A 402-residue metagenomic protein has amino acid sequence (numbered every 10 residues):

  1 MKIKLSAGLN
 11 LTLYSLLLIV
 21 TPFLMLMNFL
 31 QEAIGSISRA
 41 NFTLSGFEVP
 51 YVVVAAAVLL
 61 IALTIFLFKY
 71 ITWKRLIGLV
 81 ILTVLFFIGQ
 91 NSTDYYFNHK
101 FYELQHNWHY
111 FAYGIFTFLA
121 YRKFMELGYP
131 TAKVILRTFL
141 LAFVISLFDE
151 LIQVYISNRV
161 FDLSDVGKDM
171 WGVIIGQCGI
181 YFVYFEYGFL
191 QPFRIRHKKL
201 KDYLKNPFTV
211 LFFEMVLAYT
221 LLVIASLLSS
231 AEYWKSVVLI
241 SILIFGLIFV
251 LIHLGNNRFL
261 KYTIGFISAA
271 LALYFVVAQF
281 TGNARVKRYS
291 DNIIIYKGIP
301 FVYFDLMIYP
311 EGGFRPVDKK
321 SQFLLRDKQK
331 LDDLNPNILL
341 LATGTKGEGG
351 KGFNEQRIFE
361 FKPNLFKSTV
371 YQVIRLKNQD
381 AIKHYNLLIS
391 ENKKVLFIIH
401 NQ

Functional and structural regions predicted by a protein language model:
M1-D149, V154, L163, Q177-A284: Bulky hydrophobic segments
R159-V166: Alpha-helical transmembrane segments and their interfaces in multipass membrane proteins
A269-S290, Y303, L341, N378: Terminal leader/tail segments of proteins
R285-L334: Conserved mixed alpha/beta catalytic, RNA-binding, or beta-rich assembly cores of soluble enzyme, regulatory
P310, T343-G344, I399-Q402: Structural motif
P316-S390: Feature captures the catalytic cores and cofactor-binding loops of soluble hydro-lyases/lyases that act on carboxylate
S390-Q402: A polyampholytic, Gly/Pro-enriched intrinsically disordered region
